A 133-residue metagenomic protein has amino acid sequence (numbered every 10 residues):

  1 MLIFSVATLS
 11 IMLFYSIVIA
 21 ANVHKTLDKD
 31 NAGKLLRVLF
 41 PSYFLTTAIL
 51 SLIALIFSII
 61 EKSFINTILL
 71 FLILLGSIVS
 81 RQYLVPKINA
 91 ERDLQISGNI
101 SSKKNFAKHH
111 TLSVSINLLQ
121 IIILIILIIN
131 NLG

Functional and structural regions predicted by a protein language model:
M1-G133: Polytopic transmembrane helical bundles with strong interfacial aromatic enrichment
